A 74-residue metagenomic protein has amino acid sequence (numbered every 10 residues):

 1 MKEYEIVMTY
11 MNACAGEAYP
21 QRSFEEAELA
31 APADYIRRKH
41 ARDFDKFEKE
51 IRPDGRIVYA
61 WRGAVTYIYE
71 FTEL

Functional and structural regions predicted by a protein language model:
M1-E3, E17: A general secondary-structure signal for short beta-strands and their flanking turns/coil in non-transmembrane regions
E3-N12: A short beta-strand micro-motif
N12-Y19, A64-E70: Short, surface-exposed beta-strand/loop "edge" segments at domain boundaries and coil↔beta transitions
A15-A30: A short, exposed loop/beta-hairpin motif centered on an aromatic-Gly-Thr core
A27-E48: A short, charged, amphipathic alpha-helix used as a generic interaction element across diverse proteins
A41-L74: Short, mixed-charge low-complexity intrinsically disordered segments
